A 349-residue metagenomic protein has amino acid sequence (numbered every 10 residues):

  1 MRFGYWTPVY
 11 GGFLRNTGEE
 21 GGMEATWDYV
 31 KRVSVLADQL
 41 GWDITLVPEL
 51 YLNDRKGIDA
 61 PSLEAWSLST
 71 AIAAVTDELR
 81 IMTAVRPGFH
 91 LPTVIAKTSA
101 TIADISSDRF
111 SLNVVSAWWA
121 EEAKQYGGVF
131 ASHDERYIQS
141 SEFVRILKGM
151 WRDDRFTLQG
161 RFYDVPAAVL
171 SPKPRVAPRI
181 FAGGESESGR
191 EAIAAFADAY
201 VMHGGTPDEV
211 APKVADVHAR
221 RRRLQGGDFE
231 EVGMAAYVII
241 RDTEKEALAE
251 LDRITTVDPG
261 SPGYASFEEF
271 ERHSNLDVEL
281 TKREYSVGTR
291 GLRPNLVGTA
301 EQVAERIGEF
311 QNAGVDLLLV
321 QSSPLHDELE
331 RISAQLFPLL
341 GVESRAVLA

Functional and structural regions predicted by a protein language model:
M1-V75, R175-P178, V347: N-terminal beta1-alpha1-beta2 module of alpha/beta enzyme domains
F3, A37, G41, I72 (+9 more regions): Conserved, mostly hydrophobic/aromatic
F3-Y5, T45-V47, R80-V85, F110-V114 (+4 more regions): Hydrophobic faces of well-ordered beta-strands that scaffold small-molecule active sites in alpha/beta enzyme cores
Y5-V9, V35, Q39, Y126 (+3 more regions): An alpha-helical appendage that flanks or caps ligand/catalytic pockets
F13-D28, A84-T93, V129, P174-E185 (+2 more regions): Active-site mouth loops of central-metabolism enzymes
D28-P48, A192-H203, E309-V315: Catalytic domains of carbohydrate-active enzymes, especially glycoside hydrolases
D38-Q39, T70-E78, S99, A103-F110 (+3 more regions): Acidic (Asp/Glu)-rich catalytic clusters
K56-M82, Q139-F143, R223, E330-L348: Alpha-helix-loop-beta-strand connector modules within alpha/beta enzyme cores
